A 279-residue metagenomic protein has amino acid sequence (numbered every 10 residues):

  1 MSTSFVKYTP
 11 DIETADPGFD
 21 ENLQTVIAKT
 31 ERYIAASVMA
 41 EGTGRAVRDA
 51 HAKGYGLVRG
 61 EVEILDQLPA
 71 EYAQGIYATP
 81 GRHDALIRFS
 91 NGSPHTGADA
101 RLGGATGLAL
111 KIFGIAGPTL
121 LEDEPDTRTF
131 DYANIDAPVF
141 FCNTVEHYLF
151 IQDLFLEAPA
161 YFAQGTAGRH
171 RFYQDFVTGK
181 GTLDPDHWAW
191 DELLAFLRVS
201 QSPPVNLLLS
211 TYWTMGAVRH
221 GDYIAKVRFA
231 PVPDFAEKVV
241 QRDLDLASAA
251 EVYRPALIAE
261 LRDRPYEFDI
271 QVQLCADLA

Functional and structural regions predicted by a protein language model:
S2-A279: Active-site-adjacent core segments of small-molecule enzymes
